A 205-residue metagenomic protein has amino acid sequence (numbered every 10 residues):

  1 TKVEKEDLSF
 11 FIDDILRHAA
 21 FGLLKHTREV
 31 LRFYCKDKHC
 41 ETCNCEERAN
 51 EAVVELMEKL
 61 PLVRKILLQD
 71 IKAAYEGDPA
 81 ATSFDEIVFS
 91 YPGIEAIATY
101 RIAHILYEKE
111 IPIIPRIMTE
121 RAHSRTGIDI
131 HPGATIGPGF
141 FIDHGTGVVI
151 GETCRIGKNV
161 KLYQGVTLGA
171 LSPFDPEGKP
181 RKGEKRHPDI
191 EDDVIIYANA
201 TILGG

Functional and structural regions predicted by a protein language model:
T1-E120: Terminal amphipathic alpha-helical/low-complexity segments used for targeting or macromolecular assembly
H123-G205: Structural signal for interior beta-strand "rungs" in well-ordered beta-sheet cores of soluble enzyme domains
